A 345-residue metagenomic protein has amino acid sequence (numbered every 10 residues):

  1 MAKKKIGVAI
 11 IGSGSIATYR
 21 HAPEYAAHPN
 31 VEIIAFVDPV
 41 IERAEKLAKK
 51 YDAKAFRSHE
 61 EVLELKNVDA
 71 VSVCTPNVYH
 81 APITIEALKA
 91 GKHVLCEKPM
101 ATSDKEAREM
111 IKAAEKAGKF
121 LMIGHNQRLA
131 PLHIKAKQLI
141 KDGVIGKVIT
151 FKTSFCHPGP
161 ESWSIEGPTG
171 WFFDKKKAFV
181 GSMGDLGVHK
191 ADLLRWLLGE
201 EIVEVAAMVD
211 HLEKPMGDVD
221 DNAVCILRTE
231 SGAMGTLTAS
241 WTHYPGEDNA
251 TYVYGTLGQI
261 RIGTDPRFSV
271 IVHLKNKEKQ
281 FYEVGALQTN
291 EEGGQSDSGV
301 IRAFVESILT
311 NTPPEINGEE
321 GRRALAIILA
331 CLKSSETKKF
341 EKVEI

Functional and structural regions predicted by a protein language model:
M1-K5, I11, A70-V73, A303-I345: C-terminal helix-rich "cap/oligomerization" subdomain common to oxidoreductases
M1-Y51: N-terminal Rossmann-like dinucleotide-binding module
A2, L65, A70-R128, G143: Beta-strand-loop-alpha-helix segment that lines the small-molecule cofactor/substrate pocket of alpha/beta enzymes
I16, Q288-R302: Active-site loop of classical SDR/Rossmann-like NAD(P)-dependent oxidoreductases, centered on the catalytic Tyr-X3-Lys
A17, R57, V73, C96 (+4 more regions): Hydrophobic residues in well-ordered beta-strands that form the structural core
D52-H59: Conserved SAM-binding strand-loop segment of SAM-dependent methyltransferases
F120, Q127-G217, K338: Predominantly a Rossmann-like dinucleotide-binding segment in NAD(P)-dependent oxidoreductases
D185, A191-F268, S298-N311: Contiguous beta-strand/loop segments that form the cofactor/metal-binding neighborhood of enzyme cores
